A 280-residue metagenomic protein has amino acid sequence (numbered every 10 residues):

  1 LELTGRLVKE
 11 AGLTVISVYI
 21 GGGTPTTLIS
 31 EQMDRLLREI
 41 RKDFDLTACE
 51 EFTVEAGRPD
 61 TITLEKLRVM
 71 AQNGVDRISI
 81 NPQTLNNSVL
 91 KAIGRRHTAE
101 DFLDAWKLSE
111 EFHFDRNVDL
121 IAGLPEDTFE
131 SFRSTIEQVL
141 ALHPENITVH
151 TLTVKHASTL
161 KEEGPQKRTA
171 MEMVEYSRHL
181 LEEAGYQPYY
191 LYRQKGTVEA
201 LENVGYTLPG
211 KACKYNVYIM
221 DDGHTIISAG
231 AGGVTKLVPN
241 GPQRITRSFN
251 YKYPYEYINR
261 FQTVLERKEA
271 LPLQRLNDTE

Functional and structural regions predicted by a protein language model:
E2-Y176: Conserved non-cysteine loop/helix-boundary elements of the Radical SAM core domain that shape
S17, A184-Q187, Y255: Intrinsically disordered, low-complexity segments enriched in small/polar residues
G23, E39, E55, S158 (+5 more regions): A sequence-level detector of short, solvent-exposed, charge-rich linear segments
P25, G196, G232-T235: Short, glycine-/Ser/Thr-/acidic-enriched flexible segments
R35-R38, N73, S131, T197-E202 (+2 more regions): Short amphipathic alpha-helical surface micro-motifs
T153, A157-A229: A C-terminal junction/extension of Radical SAM enzymes
G205-E280: Radical SAM enzyme core and accessory elements
